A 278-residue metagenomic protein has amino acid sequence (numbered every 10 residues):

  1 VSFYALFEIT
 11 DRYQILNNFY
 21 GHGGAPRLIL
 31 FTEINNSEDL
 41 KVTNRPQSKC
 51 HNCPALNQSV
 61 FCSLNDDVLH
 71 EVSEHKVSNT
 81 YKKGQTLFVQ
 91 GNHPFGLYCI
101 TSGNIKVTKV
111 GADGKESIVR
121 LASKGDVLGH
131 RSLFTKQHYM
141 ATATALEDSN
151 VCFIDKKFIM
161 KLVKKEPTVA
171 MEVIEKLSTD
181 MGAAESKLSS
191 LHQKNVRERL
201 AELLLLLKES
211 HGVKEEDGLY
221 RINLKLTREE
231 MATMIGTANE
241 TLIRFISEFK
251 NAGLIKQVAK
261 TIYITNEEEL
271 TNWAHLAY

Functional and structural regions predicted by a protein language model:
F3-F7, Y13, F19-Y20, F31: Aromatic (phenylalanine/tyrosine) cluster motif
L30-K83, V127-L128, S132-L133: Cyclic nucleotide-binding regulatory module and flanking cytosolic helices
L69, R120-G182: Cyclic-nucleotide recognition modules
G84, F95-T108, G125: Glycine- and acidic-residue-biased ligand/ion/polar-headgroup-sensing regions
L87-N92: Short phosphate-coordinating micro-motif centered on Lys-Gly-acidic
A112-V119: Short alpha-helix-to-loop micro-motif enriched in aromatics/charged/Gly
L146, P167-G236: Polybasic "coupling" helices that flank or enter modular domains
E209-Y278: Phosphate-/nucleic-acid-contacting segments
